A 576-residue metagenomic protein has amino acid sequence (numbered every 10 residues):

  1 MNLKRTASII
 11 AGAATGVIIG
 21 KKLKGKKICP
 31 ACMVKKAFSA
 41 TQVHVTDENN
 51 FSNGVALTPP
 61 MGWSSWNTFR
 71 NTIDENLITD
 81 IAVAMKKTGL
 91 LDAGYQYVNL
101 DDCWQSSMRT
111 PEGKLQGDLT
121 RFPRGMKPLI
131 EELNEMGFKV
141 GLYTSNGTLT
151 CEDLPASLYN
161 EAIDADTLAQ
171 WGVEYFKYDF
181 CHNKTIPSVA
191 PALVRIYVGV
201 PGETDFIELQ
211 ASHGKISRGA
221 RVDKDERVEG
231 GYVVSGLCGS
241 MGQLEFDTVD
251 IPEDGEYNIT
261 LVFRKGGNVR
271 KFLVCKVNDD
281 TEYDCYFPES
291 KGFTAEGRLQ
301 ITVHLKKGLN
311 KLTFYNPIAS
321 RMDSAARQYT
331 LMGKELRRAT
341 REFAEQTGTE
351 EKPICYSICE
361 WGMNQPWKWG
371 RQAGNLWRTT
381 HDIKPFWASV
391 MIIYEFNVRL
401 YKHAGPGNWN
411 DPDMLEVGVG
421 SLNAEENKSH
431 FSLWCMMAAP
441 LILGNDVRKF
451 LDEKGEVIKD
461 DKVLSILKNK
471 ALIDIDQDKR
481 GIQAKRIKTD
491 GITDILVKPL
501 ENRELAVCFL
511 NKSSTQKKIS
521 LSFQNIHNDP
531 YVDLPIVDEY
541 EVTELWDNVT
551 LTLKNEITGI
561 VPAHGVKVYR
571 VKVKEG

Functional and structural regions predicted by a protein language model:
N2-K24: Hydrophobic alpha-helical topogenic segments used for membrane insertion/localization
P59-S65, G94-L100, K139-T144, E174-D179 (+6 more regions): Structural recognition of the beta-strand scaffold that forms the well-ordered cores of secreted hydrolase catalytic
L77, I81-S188: Aromatic-lined carbohydrate-binding/catalytic grooves of carbohydrate-active enzymes
P191-D323, K517, N528-E539: Extracytoplasmic
G230-Y232, H403-G491: Aromatic- and carboxylate-lined catalytic core of secreted/periplasmic carbohydrate-active enzymes
V262, W434-M437, I442-G444, T489-Y531: Carbohydrate-binding surface patches
N310-F314, L553-G576: C-terminal beta-strand-rich structural cap/linker in extracellular carbohydrate-active enzymes
D323-T330, K334-D446: Glycan-recognition surfaces
